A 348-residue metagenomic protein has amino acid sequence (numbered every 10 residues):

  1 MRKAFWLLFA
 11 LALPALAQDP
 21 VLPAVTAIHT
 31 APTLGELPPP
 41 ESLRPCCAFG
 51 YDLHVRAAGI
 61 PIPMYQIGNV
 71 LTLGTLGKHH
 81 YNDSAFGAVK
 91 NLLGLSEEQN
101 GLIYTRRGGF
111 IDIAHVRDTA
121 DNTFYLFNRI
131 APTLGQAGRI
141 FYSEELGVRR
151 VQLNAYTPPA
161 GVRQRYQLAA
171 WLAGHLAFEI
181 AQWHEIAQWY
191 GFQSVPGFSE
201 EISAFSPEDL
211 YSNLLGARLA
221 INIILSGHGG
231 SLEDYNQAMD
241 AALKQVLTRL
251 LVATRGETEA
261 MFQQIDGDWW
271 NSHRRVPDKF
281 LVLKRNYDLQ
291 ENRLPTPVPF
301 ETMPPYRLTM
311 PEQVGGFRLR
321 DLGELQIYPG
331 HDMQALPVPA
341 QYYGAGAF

Functional and structural regions predicted by a protein language model:
A4-L13: Sec-dependent N-terminal signal peptides
Q18-I202, I221-F348: Bulky hydrophobic segments
E185, D209, L215: Divalent metal-coordination and catalytic microenvironments
S212, G216, A220-N222: Alpha-helical segment that forms one wall of the substrate-binding/catalytic cleft in peptidoglycan-active domains
